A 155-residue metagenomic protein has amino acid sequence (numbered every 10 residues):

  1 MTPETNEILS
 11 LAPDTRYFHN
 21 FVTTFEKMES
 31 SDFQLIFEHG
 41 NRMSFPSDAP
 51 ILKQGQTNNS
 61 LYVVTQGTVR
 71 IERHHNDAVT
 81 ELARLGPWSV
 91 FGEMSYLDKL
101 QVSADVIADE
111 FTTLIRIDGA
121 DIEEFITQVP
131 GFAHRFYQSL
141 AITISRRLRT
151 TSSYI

Functional and structural regions predicted by a protein language model:
M1-I155: Cytosolic regulatory regions built on CNB/CRP/Popeye-like sensor folds
